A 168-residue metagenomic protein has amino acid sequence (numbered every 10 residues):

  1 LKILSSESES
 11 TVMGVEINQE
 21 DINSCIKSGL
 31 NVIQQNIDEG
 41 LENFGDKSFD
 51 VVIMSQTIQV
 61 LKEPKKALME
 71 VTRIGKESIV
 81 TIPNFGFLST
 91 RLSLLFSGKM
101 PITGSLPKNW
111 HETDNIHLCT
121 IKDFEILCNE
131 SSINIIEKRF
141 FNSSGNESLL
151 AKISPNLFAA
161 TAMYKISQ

Functional and structural regions predicted by a protein language model:
L1-G40: Class I SAM-dependent methyltransferase SAM/SAH-binding core
L1-V15, T72, L106-N109, K165-Q168: Long, low-complexity, intrinsically disordered polar/charged segments
E39, Q59, F87: Active-site micro-motifs of SAM-dependent methyltransferase domains
G40-D46: Short conserved loop adjoining the S-adenosyl-L-methionine
K47-S48, I74: Alpha-helix C-terminal capping/helix-to-coil transition sites in glycosyltransferase folds
V51-E63, I82: A short SAM/SAH-binding and catalytic strip from SAM-dependent methyltransferases
K65-E70, E77-Q168: S-adenosyl-L-methionine-dependent methyltransferase catalytic module, highlighting the catalytic core
